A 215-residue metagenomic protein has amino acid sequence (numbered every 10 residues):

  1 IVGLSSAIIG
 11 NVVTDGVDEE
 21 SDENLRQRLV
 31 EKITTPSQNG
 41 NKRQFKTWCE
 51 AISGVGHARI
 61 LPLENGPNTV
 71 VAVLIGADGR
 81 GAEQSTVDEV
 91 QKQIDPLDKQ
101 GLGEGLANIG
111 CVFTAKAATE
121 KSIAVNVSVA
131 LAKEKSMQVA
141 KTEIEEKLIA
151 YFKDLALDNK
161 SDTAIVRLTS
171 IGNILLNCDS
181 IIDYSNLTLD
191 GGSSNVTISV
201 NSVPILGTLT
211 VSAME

Functional and structural regions predicted by a protein language model:
I1, G110, N201-P204: Glycine-centered loop/turn motifs
I1-G3, G16, N39, A130-K135 (+3 more regions): Polar, enzyme-active/binding microenvironments
I1-T34, Q91-K92: Catalytic P-loop NTP-binding/switch module of NTPases
L4-A7, P36, A118, N126 (+3 more regions): Surface-exposed loop/turn and secondary-structure junction residues enriched for glycine/proline
V12-E19, E23, T114, A118 (+1 more regions): Membrane-targeting and insertion segments and their boundary/processing signals
S21, T114-E134, L176-N195: A broadly tuned preference for mixed-charge, low-complexity surface segments
T34-A164: Carbohydrate-recognition loop of C-type lectin domains
V139-E215: An aromatic-glycine-centered, glycine-rich loop/turn in mixed alpha/beta architecture
